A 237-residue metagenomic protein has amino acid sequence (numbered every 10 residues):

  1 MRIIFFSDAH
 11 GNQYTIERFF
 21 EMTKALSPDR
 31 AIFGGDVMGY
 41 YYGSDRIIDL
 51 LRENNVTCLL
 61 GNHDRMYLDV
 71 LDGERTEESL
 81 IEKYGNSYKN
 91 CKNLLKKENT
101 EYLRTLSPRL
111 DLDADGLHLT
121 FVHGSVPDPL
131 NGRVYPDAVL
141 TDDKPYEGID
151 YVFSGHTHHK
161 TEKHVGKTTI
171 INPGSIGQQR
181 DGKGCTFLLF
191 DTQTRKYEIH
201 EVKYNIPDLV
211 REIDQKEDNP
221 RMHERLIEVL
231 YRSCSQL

Functional and structural regions predicted by a protein language model:
R2-F6, G11-L95, R104: Core catalytic region of metal-dependent phosphoesterases/phosphodiesterases, especially metallo-beta-lactamase-like
R2-H10, H118-S125, I170-G174: Active-site-proximal beta-strand elements of phosphoester/diester hydrolases
H10-T15, G39-Y41, H63-D69, P129 (+2 more regions): Active-site environment of divalent metal-dependent phosphoester hydrolases
T23-P28, A114-D115, Y146-G148: Glycine-rich phosphate-binding loop signature in dinucleotide/nucleotide-binding domains
E78-E82, D115-E147: Active-site-proximal segments of metal-dependent phosphoesterases and phosphodiesterases across multiple
P108-G116, K163-V165: Short acidic-hydrophobic surface loop/beta-edge motif
V134-I171: Anionic-ligand binding region
H164-L237: Acidic, His/Gly-rich catalytic cores of divalent-metal-dependent hydrolytic chemistry
